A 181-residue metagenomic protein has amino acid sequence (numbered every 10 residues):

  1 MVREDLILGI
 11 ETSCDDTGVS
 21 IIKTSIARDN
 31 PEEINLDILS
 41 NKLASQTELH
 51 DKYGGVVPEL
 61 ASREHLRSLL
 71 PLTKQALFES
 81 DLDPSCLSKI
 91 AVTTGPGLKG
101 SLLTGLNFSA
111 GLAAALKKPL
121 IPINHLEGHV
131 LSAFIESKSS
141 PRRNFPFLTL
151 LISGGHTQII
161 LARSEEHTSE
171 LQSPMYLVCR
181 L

Functional and structural regions predicted by a protein language model:
M1-S169: Short acidic/glycine-rich loops and adjacent helix/strand connectors that line catalytic pockets where negatively
E165-L181: Single conserved hydrophobic/aromatic residue that forms the stacking wall/gate of nucleotide- or nucleobase-binding
